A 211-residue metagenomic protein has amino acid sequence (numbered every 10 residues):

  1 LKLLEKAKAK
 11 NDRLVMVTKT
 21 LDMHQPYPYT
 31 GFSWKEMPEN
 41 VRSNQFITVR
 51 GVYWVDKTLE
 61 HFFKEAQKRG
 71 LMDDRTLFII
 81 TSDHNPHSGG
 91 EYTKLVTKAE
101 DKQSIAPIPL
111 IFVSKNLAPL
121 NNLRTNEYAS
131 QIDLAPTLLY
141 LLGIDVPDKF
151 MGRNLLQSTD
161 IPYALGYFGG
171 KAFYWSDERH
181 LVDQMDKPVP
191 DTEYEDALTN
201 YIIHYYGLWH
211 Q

Functional and structural regions predicted by a protein language model:
L1-Q211: Solvent-exposed soluble domains appended to multi-pass membrane proteins
